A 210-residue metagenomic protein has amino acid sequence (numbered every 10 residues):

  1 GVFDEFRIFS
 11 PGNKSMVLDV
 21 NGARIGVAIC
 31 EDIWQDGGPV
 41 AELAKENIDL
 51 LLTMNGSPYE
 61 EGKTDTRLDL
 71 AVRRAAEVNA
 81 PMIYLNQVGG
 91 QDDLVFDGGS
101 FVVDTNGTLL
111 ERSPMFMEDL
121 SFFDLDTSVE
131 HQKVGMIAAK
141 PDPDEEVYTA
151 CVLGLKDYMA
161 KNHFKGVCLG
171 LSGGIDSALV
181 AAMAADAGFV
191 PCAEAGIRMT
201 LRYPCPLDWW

Functional and structural regions predicted by a protein language model:
G1-G170, D176-A195, T200, C205: Enzyme catalytic cores with a strong preference for nitrogen-chemistry domains
